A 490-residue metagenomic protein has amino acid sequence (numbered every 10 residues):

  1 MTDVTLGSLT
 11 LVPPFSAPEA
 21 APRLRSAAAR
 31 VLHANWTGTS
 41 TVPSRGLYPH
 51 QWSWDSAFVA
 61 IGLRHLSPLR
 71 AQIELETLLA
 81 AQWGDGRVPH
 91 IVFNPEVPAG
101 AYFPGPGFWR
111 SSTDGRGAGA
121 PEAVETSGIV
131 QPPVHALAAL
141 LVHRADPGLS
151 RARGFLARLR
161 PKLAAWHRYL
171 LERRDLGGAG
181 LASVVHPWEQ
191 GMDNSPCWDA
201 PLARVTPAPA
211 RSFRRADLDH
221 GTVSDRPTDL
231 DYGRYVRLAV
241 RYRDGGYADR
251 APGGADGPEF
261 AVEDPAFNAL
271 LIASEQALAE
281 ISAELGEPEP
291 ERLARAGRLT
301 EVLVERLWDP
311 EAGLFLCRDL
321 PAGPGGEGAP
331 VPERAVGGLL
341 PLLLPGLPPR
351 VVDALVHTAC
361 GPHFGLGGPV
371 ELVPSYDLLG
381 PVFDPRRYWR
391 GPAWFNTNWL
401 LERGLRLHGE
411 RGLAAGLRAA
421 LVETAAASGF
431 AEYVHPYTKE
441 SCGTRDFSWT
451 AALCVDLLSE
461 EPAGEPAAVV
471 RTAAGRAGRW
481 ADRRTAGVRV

Functional and structural regions predicted by a protein language model:
D3-H50, T77-E122, G180-V262, R298-P392 (+1 more regions): Extended glycan-interaction surfaces of carbohydrate-active proteins
A20-A27, S67-A80, L149-L170, S274 (+4 more regions): Extended, well-ordered alpha-helical scaffold segments
S56, A60, P132, A136-A139 (+3 more regions): TPR repeat positional signature
S56-G86, G337-P348, N398-R411: Alpha-helical support elements that line or immediately flank enzyme active sites and cofactor-binding pockets
G62, A138-L141, A145, S274 (+4 more regions): Core register positions within helices of long alpha-helical scaffolds
R116-V130, V134-G148, L400-G404: Hydrophobic/aromatic-rich effector regions of fungal transcription factors
Q131-L202: Internal, well-ordered domain-core segments that constitute the primary functional module of diverse proteins
G257-R292, R387, P392-H408, G412: Long, repeat-rich segments with strong aromatic
